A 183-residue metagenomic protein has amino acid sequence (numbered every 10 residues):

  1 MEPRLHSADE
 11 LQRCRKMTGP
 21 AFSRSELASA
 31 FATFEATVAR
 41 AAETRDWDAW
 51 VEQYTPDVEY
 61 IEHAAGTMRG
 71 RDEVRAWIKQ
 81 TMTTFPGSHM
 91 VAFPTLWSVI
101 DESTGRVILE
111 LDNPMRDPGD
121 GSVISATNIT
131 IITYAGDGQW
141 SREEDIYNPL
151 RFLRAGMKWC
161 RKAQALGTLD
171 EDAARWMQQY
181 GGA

Functional and structural regions predicted by a protein language model:
E2-F22, M82-A183: A beta-strand edge to alpha-helix "cap/lid" segment located at domain peripheries
K16-P56: Short acidic-aromatic low-complexity motifs
S29, T33-A36, R40, E52 (+5 more regions): Charged/polar, solvent-exposed surface patches and flexible loops
F31, R71-V74, S125: A structural signal for well-ordered alpha-helical scaffolds and beta->alpha junctions
W47-I108: A solvent-exposed, acidic/Ser-Thr-rich amphipathic alpha-helical stretch
